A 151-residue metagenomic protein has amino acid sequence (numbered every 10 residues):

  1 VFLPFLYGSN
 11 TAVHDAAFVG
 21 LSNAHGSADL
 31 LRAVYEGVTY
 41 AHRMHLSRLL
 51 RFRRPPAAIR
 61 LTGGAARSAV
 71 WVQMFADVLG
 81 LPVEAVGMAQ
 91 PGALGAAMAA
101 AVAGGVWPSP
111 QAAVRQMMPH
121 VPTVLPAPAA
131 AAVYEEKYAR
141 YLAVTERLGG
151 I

Functional and structural regions predicted by a protein language model:
V1-I151: Glycine/Thr-rich phosphate-binding loops that ligate phosphate moieties of nucleotide and other phosphorylated ligands
